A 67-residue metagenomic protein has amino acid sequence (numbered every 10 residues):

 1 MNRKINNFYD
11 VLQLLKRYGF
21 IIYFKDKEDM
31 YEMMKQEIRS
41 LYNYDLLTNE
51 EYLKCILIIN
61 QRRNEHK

Functional and structural regions predicted by a protein language model:
M1-E28: N-terminal acidic leader/helix
M1-Y9, C55-K67: Charged low-complexity stretches with an acidic bias
D29-N64: Short, charge-rich amphipathic interface segments used for partner binding and complex assembly
